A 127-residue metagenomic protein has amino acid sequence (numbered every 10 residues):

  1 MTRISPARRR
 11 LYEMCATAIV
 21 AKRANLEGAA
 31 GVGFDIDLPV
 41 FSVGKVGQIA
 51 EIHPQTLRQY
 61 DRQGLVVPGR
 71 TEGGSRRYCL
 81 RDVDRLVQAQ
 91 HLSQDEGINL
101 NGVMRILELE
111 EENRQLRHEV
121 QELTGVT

Functional and structural regions predicted by a protein language model:
M1-P39, R62, V67-P68, E72 (+1 more regions): Arg/Lys-rich, alpha-helical DNA-contact motif
G33-Q59: Polyanion-binding surface elements
S75: Conserved catalytic core of two-component sensor histidine kinases, primarily the HATPase_c ATP-binding
